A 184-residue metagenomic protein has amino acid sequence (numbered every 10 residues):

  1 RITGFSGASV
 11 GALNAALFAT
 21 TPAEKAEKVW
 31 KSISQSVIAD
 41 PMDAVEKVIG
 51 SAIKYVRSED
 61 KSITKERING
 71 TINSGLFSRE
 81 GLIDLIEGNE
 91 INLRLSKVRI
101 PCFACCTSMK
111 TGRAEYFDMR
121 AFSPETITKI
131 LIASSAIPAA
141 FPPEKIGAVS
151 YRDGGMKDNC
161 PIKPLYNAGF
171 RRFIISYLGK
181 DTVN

Functional and structural regions predicted by a protein language model:
R1-A8, A16-N184: Patatin-like phospholipase
